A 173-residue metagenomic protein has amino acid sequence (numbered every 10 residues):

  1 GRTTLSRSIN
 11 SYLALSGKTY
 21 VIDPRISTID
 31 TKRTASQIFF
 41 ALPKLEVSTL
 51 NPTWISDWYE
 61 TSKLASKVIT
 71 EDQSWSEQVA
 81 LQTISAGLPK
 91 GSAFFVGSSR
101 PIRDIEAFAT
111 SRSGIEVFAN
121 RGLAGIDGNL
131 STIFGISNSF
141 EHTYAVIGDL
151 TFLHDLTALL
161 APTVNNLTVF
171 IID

Functional and structural regions predicted by a protein language model:
G1-L5, R25, S99-P101, L150: Short glycine-rich anion-binding loops that position phosphate/pyrophosphate groups of nucleotides and phosphorylated
R2, D23-S27, P43-E46, N120-G125 (+1 more regions): Short, acidic/turn-prone active-site loops that include or flank metal/cofactor- and phosphate-binding residues
T4-Y12: Glycine/threonine-rich flexible loop motifs
S6, Q78, L153-L156: Structural motif corresponding to alpha-helix initiation and N-cap regions
S11-I102: Phosphate/pyrophosphate-binding active-site segments
I102-D173: Thiamine diphosphate
